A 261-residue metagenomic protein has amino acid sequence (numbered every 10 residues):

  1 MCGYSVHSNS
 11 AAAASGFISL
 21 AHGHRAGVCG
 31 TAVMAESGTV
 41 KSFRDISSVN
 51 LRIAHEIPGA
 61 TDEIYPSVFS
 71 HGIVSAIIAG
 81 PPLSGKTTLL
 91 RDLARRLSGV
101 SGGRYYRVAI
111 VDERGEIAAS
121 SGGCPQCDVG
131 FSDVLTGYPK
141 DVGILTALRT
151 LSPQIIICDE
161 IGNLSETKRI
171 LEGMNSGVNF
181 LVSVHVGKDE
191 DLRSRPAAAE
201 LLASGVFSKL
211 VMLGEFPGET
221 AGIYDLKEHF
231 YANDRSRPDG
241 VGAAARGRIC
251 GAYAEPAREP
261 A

Functional and structural regions predicted by a protein language model:
V6-G72: P-loop NTP-binding catalytic core
V28, D112, G177: Residue-level signature of catalytic and energy-coupling elements of molecular machines, predominantly ATP/GTP-dependent
V33-R44, K209-A261: Conserved P-loop NTPase
E56-E63, V134-V142, I161: A general structural motif
S70-H71, P81-P82, G99-G103, P125-D128 (+3 more regions): Conserved catalytic network of the ASCE P-loop NTPase/AAA+ motor domain
I73-R95: Glycine-rich phosphate-binding P-loop
S98-A147: P-loop NTPase switch/communication element
L151-F216: Conserved P-loop NTPase nucleotide-binding/switch module
